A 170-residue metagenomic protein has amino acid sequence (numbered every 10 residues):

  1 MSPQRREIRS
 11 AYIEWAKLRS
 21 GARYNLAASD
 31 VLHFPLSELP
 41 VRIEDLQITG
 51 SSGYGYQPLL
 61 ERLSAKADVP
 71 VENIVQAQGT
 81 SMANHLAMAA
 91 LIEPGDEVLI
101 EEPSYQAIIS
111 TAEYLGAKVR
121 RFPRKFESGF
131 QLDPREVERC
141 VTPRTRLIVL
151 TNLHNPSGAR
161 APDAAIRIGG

Functional and structural regions predicted by a protein language model:
S2-L86: N-terminal small-domain helix-loop-helix segment of the aminotransferase-like
P70-I74, P94-E97, R144: Short acidic capping loops at alpha-helix termini that bridge into adjacent secondary structure
L86, I108, I168-G169: Aromatic/hydrophobic pocket-lining residues that form π-stacking "cages" and hydrophobic walls in ligand
A90-A112, K125: Conserved PLP-anchoring active-site segment centered on the Schiff-base-forming lysine
Y114-R120: A short helix-loop-beta submotif of the ANL/AMP-binding
F126-G170: Active-site phosphate-binding strand-loop segment of PLP-dependent enzymes
